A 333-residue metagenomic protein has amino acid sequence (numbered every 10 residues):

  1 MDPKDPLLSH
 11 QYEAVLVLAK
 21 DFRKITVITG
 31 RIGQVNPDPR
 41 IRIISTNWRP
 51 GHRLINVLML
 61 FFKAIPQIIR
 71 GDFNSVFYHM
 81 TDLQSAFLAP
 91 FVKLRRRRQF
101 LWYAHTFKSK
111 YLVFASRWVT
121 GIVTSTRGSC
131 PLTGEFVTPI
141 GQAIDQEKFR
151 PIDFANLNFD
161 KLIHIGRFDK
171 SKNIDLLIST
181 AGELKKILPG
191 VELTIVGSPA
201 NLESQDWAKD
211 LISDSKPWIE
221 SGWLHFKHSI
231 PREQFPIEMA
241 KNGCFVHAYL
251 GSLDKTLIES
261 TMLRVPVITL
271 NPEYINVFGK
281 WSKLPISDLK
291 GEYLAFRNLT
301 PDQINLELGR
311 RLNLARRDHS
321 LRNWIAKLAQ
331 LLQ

Functional and structural regions predicted by a protein language model:
M1-G33, R322: N-terminal subdomain of nucleotide-sugar transferases
T26, R42-W48, T106-S109, S116-P151: Donor nucleotide-sugar binding/catalytic pocket of nucleotide-sugar-dependent glycosyltransferases
A143-D160, I237: Acidic anion/phosphate-binding donor-loop and adjacent secondary structure in glycosyltransferase catalytic cores
I152, S287, G291, T300-Q333: A charged, aromatic-enriched C-terminal amphipathic alpha-helix characteristic of glycosyltransferases across folds
D153-K172, L177-E183, L193-V196: Conserved donor-binding/catalytic core segment of Leloir-type glycosyltransferases
G197, A208-I230: Nucleotide-activated donor-binding/catalytic signature segment of Leloir-type glycosyltransferases, i.e., the conserved
S229, I237-N242: Short alpha-helical donor nucleotide-sugar binding micro-motif in glycosyltransferases
A240-S252, V265: Acidic donor-binding loop of glycosyltransferase active sites
